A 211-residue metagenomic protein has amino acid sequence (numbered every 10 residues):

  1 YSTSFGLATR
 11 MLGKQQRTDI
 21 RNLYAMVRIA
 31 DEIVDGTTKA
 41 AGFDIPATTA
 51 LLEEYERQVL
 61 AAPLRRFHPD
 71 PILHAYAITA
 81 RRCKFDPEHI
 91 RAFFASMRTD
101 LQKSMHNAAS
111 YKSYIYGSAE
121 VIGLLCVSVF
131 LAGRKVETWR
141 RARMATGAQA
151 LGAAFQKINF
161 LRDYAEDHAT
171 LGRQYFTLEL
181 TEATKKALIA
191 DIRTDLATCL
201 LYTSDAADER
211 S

Functional and structural regions predicted by a protein language model:
Y1-F5, L12: N- or domain-start disorder-to-order transition segments that initiate the globular core
T18-T38, E120, R143-A169: Active-site alpha-helical segments that house and flank conserved acidic catalytic motifs for diphosphate chemistry
L23-Y24, G117-L131: Hydrophobic mid-domain F-helix/FG-region of cytochrome P450s
T37-S113, G117: N-terminal, motif-rich segments that launch catalysis or mediate targeting to/interaction with membranes, typified by
F43-L60, T170-A197: Divalent-cation-assisted or electrostatically stabilized phosphate/pyrophosphate-binding catalytic cores
F85, S110-V121, A142-A150, T184-D191: Short, contiguous, pocket-lining structural segments that sit at or immediately flank catalytic/ligand-binding sites
V129-A145: Inter-helical turn/loop segments and adjacent helix faces that build the functional surface of alpha-helical bundle
Y202-E209: Conserved small/polar residues in nucleotide/adenosyl-binding loops
